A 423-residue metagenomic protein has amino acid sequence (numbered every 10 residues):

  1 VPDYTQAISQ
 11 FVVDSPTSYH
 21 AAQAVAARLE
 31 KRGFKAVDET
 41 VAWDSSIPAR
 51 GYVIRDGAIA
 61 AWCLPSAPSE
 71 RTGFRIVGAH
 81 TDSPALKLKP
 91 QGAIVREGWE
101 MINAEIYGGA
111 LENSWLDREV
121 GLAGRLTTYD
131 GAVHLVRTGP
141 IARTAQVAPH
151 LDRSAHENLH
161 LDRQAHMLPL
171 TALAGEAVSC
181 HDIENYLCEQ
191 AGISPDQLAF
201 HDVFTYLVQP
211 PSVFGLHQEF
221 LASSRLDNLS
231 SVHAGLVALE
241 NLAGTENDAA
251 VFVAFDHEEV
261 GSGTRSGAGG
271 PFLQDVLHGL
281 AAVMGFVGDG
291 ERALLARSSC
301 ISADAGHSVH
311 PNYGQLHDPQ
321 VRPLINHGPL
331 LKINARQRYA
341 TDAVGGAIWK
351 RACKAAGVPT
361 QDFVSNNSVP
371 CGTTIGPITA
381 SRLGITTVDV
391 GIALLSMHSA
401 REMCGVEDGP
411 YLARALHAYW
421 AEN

Functional and structural regions predicted by a protein language model:
V1-N423: N-terminal hydrophobic/helix-forming segments and targeting peptides
